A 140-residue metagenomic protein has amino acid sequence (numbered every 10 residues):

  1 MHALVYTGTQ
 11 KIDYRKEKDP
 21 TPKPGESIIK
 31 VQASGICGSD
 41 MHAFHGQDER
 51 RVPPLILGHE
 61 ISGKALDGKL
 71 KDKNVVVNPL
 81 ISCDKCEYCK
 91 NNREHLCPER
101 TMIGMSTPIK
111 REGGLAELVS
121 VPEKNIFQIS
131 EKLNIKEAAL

Functional and structural regions predicted by a protein language model:
T7, K18-D19, V52-G58, S106-R111 (+1 more regions): Short Gly/Pro-enriched turn/cap motifs at secondary-structure boundaries
Q10-Y14, G38-S39: Short N-terminal binding/cap micro-motifs at the start of the first secondary-structure element
K18-S34, Q47-K90, N125, S130-L133: Glycine-rich beta-strand-centered segment in the early N-terminal region that forms part of a ligand/cofactor-binding
S39-H45: Cytochrome P450 core scaffold surrounding the K-helix E-X-X-R motif and the conserved "meander" helix-loop region
K85-L140: NAD(P)H dinucleotide-binding glycine-rich loop of Rossmann-like/cofactor-binding domains, especially the beta1-alpha1
